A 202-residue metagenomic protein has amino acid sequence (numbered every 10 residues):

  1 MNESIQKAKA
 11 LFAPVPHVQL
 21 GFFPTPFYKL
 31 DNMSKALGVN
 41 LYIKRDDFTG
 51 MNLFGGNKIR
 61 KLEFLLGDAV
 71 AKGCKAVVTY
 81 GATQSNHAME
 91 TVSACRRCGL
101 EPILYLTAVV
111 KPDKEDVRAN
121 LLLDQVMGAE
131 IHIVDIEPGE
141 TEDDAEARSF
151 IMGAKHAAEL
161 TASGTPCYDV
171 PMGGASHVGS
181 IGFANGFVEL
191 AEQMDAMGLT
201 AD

Functional and structural regions predicted by a protein language model:
M1-D202: PLP-dependent amino-acid enzyme catalytic core
